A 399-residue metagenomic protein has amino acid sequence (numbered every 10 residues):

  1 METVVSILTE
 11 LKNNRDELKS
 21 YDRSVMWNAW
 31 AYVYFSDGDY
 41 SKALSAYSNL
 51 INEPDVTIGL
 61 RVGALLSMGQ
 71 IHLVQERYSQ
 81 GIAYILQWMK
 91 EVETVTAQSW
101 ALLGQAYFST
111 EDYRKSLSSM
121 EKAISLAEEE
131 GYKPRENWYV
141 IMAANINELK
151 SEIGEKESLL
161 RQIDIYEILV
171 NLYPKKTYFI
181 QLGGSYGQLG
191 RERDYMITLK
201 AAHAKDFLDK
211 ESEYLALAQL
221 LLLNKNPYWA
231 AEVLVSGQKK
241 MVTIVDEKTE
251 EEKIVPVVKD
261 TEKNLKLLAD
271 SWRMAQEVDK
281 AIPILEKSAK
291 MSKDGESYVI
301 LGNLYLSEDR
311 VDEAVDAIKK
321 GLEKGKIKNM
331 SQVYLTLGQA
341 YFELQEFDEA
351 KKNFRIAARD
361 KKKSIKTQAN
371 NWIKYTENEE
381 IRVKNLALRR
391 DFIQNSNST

Functional and structural regions predicted by a protein language model:
M1-L344, E349-N385, R389-T399: Alpha-solenoid helical repeat scaffolds
